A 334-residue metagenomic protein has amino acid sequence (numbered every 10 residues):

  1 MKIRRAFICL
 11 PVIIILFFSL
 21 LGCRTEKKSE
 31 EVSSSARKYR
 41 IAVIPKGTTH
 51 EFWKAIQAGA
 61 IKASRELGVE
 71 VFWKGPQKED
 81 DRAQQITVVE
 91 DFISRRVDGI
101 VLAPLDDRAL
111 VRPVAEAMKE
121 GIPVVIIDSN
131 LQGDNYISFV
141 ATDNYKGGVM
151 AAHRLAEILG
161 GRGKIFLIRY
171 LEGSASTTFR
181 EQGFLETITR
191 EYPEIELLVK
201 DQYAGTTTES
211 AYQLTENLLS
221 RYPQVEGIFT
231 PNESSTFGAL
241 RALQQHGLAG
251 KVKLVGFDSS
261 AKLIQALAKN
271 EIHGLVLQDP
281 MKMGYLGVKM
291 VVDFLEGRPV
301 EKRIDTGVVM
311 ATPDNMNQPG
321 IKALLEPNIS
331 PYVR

Functional and structural regions predicted by a protein language model:
M1-R40, R65, I93, A115-I122 (+2 more regions): Short, low-complexity disordered leader/linker segments with a strong preference for bacterial N-terminal type II
R24, E30-R37, A175-S176, T187-T189 (+2 more regions): Hinge/cleft segment of the Venus flytrap/periplasmic-binding protein
R40-G59, A63, L67, F72-I86 (+5 more regions): Extracytoplasmic "Venus flytrap"
F52-E66, G147-A151, A175-I195, S210 (+2 more regions): Short, solvent-exposed amphipathic alpha-helices that sit in or adjacent to ligand/effector-binding or catalytic
S64-K78, I165-L167, R190-G205: Short beta-strand elements in bilobed, periplasmic/extracellular small-molecule ligand-binding domains
Q85, V140-I165, F179-Q182, E209-Y212 (+2 more regions): Hydrophobic alpha-helical segments within soluble ligand-binding/sensing domains
I93, V101-M118, F184, A204-A266: Hydrophobic alpha-helical
D107-K146, E157, K164, Y170 (+2 more regions): Flexible loop/hinge segments that line or gate small-molecule binding clefts
